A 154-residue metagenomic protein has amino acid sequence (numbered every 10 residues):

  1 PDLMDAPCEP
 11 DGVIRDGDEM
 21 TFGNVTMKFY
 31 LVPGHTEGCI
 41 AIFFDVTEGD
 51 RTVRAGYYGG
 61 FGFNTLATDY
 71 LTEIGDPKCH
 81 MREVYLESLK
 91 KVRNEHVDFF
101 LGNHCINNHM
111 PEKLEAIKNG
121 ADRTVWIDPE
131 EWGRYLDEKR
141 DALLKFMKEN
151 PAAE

Functional and structural regions predicted by a protein language model:
P1-E37, Y70-H96: Metallo-beta-lactamase
V13, L31, Y57-G59, G102: Structural signal for conserved beta-strand scaffold positions within catalytic alpha/beta enzyme cores
D16, V25, F44-D45, R140 (+1 more regions): Long hydrophobic alpha-helices with heptad-repeat/coiled-coil character
V25, V32, D45-T47, G60-G62 (+1 more regions): Histidine- and/or cysteine-centered catalytic micro-motif in compact active-site loops
V25, V53-A55, F99: Structural motif
L31-C39, L101-N108: Histidine-centered catalytic micro-motifs
A41-T68: Conserved beta-strand hairpin/beta-sheet module of binuclear metal-dependent hydrolase folds, prominently
G49, L66-E154: Accessory terminal helices/loops
